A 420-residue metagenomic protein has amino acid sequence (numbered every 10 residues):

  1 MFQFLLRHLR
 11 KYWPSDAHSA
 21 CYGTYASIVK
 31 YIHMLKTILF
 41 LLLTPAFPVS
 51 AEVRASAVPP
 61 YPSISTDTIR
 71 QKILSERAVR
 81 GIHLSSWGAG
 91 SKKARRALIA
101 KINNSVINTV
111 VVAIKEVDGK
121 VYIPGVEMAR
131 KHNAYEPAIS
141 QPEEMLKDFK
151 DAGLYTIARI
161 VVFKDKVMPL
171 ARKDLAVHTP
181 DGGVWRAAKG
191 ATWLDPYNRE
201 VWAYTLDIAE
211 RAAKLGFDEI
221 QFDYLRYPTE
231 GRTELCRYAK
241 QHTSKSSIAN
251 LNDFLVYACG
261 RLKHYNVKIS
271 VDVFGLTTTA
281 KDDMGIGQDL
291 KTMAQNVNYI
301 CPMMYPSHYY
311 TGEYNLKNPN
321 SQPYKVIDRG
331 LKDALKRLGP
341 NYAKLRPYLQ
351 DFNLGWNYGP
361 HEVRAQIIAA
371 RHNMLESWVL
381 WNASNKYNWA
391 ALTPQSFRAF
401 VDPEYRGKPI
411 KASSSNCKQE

Functional and structural regions predicted by a protein language model:
K72-H83, W87-A89, F163-R211: Active-site-adjacent "subsite" loops/lids of carbohydrate-active enzymes
R96-G119, K214-E219, N373: Catalytic domains of carbohydrate-active enzymes, especially glycoside hydrolases
S105-I139, T229-C236: Aromatic-lined carbohydrate-binding/catalytic grooves of carbohydrate-active enzymes
T109-V111, Q141-W185, E219-F222: Glycine-rich, aromatic-flanked loop segments that form ligand/cofactor-binding clefts across common enzyme folds
V110, T205, A212, I300 (+1 more regions): Conserved, mostly hydrophobic/aromatic
K166, L170-D174, L215-S246: Active-site-proximal loop/short-helix segments that contain or immediately flank catalytic acid/base residue(s)
H242-L354: Glycoside hydrolase catalytic-domain groove-lining segments
N298-H308, P323, D333, A343-K408: Substrate-binding cleft of secreted/luminal carbohydrate-active enzymes
